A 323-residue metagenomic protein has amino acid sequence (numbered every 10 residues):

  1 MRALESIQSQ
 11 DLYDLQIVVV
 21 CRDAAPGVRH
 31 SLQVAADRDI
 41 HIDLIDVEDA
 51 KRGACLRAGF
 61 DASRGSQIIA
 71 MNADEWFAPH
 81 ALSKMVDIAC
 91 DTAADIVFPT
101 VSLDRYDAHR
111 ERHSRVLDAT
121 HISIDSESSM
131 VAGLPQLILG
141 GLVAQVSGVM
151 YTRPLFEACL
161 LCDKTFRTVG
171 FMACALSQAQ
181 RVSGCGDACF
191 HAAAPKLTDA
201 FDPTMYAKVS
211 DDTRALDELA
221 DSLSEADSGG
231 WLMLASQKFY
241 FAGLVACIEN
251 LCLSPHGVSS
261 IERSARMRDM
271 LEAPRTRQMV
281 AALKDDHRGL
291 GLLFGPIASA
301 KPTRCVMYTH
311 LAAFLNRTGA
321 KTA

Functional and structural regions predicted by a protein language model:
S6-E48: Acidic donor-binding segment of Leloir-type glycosyltransferases
R22, M71-A73: Active-site acidic Asp-centered loop
V47-S63: Glycine-rich, basic loop-to-helix element that forms the pyrophosphate-binding segment of sugar-nucleotide handling
I68: Short aromatic/hydrophobic "clamp" motif used to bind/position activated sugar donors
E75, A93-A94, L253-A323: Membrane-interface aromatic/basic loop that binds lipid-linked glycans or pyrophosphate carriers, typified by
E75-C185, A192-Y206: Donor-binding/catalytic cores of nucleotide-activated saccharide and glycerol-phosphate transferases/polymerases
D187-K196, F201-S228, A246, L253-R277: Catalytic core of nucleotide-sugar-dependent glycosyltransferases
G230-E249: Amphipathic alpha-helical protein-interaction segments enriched in hydrophobic
